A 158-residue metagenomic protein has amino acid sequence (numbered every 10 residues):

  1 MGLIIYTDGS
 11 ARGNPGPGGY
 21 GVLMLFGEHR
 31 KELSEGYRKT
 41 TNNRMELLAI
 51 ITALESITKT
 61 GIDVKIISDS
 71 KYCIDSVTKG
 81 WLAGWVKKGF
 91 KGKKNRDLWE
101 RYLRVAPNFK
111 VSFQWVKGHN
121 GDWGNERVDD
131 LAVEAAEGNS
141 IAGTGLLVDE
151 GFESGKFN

Functional and structural regions predicted by a protein language model:
M1-L48, L54-I62, D130, E134 (+2 more regions): RNase H-like nuclease fold core
T7-P17, I51-R127, L131, A136: RNase H catalytic domain
